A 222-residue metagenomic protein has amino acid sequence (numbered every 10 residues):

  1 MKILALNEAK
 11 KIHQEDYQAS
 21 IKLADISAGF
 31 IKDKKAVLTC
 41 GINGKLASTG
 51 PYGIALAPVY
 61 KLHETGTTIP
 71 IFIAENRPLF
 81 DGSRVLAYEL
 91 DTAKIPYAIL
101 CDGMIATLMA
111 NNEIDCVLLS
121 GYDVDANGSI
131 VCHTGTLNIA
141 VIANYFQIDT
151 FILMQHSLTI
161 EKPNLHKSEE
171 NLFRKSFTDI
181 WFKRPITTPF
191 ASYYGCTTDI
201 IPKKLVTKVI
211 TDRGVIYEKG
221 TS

Functional and structural regions predicted by a protein language model:
M1-P96: N-terminal active-site beta-alpha-beta segment that forms phosphate/nucleotide-binding and substrate-recognition loops
A74-S222: Conserved phosphate- and dinucleotide-binding cores of soluble alpha/beta proteins, encompassing both enzyme active
